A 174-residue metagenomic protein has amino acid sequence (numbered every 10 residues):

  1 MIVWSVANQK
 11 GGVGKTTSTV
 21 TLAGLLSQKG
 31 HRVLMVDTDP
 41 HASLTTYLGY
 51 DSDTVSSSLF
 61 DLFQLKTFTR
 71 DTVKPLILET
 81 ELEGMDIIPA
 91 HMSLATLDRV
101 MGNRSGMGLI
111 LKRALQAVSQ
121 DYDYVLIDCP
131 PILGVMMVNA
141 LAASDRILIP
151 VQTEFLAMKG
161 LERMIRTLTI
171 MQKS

Functional and structural regions predicted by a protein language model:
M1-S174: P-loop NTP-binding core
